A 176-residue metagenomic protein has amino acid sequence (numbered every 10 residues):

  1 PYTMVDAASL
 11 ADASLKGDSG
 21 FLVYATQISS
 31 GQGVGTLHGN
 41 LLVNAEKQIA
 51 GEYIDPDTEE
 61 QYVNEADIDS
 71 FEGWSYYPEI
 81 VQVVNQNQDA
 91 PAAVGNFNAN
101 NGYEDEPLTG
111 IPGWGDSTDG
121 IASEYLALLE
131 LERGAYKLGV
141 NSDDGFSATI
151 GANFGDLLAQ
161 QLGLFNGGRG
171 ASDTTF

Functional and structural regions predicted by a protein language model:
P1-F176: Acidic/polar, compositionally biased interaction segments
